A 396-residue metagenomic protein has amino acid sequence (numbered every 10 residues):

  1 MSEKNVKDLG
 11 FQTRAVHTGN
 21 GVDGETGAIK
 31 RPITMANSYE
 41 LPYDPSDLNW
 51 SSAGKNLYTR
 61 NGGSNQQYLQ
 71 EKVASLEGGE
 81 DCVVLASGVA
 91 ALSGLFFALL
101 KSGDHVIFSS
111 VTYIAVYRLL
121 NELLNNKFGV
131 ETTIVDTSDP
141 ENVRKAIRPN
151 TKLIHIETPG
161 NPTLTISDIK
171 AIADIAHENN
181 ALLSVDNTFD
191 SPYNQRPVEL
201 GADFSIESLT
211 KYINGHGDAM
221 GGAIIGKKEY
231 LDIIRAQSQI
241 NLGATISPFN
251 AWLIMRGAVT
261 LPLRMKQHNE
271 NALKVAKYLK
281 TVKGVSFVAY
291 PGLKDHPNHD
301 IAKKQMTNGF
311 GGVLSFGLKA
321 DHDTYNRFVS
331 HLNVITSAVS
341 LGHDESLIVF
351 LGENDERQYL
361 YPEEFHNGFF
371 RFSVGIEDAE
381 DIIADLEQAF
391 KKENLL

Functional and structural regions predicted by a protein language model:
M1-A53, L396: N-terminal glycine-rich, Lys/His-bearing helix-loop that initiates the first secondary-structure elements of many
S2-D8, A15-G24, C82-V282: Conserved PLP-enzyme active-site core in the AAT-like
E3-Q12, T18, S64, I225 (+2 more regions): Positively charged, small/polar-rich N-terminal and surface patches that mediate targeting and assembly and bind
N20-V22, M35-L41, F189, K211 (+5 more regions): Glycine-rich beta-alpha junction loops
S38-A90, V116-L123: Conserved N-terminal alpha-helix of the aminotransferase class I/II PLP-enzyme fold
G78, N150, T281-F287, V334: Glycine-centered tight turns that cap/initiate beta-strands
E122, P149-K152, R264, S330-H331 (+1 more regions): PLP-dependent enzyme catalytic core of the Aspartate aminotransferase-like
F287-F370, V374: Conserved C-terminal alpha-helix-loop-beta "cap" of PLP-dependent enzymes that closes/shapes the active-site mouth
